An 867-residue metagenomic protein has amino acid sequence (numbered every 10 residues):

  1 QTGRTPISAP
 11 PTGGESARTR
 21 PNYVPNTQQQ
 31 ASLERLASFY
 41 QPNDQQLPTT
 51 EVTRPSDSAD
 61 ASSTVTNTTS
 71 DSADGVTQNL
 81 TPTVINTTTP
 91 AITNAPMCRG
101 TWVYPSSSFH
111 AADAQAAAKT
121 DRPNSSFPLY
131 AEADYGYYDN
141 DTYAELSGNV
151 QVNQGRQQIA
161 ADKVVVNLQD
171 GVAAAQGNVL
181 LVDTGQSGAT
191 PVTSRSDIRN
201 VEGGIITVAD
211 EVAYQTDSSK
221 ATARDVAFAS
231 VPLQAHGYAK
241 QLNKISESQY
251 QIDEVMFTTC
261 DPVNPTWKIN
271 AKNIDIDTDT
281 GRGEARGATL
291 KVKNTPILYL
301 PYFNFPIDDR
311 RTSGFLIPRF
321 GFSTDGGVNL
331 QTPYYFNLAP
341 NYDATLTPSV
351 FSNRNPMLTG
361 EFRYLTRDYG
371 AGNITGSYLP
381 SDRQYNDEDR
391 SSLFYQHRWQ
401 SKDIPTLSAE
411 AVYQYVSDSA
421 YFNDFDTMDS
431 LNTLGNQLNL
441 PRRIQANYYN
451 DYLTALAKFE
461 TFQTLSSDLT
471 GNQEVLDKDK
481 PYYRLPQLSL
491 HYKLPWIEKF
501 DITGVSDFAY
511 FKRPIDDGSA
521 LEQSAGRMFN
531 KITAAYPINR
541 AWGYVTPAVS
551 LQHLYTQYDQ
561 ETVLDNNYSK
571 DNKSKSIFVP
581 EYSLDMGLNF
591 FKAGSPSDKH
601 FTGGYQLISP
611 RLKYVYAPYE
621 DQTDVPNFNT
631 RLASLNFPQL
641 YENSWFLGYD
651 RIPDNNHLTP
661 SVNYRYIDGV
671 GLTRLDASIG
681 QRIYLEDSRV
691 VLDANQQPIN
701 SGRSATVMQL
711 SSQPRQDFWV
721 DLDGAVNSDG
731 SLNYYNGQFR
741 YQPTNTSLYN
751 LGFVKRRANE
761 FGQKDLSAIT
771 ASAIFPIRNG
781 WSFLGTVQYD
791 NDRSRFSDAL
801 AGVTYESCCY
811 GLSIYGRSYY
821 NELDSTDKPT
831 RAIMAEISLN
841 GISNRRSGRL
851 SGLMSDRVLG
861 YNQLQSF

Functional and structural regions predicted by a protein language model:
Q1-G3, I532: Accessible peptide chain termini
G3-D253, K268-A271, I276-G287, L346 (+2 more regions): N-terminal amphipathic/hydrophobic interface segments
Q29, R35, Y104, L180 (+5 more regions): Outer-membrane beta-barrel proteins and related beta-barrel translocases across Gram-negative bacteria
